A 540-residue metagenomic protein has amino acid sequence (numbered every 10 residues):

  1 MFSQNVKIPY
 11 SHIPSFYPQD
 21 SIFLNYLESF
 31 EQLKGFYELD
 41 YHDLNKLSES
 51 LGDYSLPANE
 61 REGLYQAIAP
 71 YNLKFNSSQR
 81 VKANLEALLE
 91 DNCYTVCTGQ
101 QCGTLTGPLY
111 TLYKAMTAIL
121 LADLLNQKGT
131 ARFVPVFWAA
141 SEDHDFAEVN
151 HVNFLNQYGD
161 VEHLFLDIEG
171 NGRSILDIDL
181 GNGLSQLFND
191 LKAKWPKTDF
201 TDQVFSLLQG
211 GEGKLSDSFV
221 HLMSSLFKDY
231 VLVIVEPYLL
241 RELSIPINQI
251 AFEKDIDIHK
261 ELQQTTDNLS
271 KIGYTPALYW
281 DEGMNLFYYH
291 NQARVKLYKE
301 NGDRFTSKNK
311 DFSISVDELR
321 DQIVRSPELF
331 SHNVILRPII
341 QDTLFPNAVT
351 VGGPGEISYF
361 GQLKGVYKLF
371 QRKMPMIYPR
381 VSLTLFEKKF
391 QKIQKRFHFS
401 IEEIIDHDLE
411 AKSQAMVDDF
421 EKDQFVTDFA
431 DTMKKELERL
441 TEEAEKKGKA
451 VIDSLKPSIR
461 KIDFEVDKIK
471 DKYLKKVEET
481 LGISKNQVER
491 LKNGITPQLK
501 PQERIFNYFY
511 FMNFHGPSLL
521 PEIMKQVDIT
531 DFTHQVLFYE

Functional and structural regions predicted by a protein language model:
M1-Q4, L222, L226-I314, E318 (+2 more regions): Long, compositionally biased intrinsically disordered regions
P18-Q79, L278, M284-N285, D463-V466 (+2 more regions): Low-complexity, highly charged intrinsically disordered N-terminal segments that act as targeting/localization
C93-N126: N-terminal catalytic cores of NTP/NDP-binding nucleotidyl/phosphoryl-transfer enzymes
P108-L109, A122-D145, P375: Glycine-rich phosphate/pyrophosphate-binding loops and their adjacent beta-strand/loop elements at enzyme active sites
L109-Y110, D145-V152, I245-I250: Short acidic, glycine/serine/threonine-rich loops at helix termini
A147-F154, L385-M416: A structural-propensity feature for long, helix-poor, extended segments
N153-N182: A glycine-rich helix N-cap at a beta->alpha junction
A277, E282-A348, P354-G365, M374 (+2 more regions): A translation/RNA-centric and nucleic-acid-associated enzymatic feature enriched in Class II aminoacyl-tRNA synthetases
